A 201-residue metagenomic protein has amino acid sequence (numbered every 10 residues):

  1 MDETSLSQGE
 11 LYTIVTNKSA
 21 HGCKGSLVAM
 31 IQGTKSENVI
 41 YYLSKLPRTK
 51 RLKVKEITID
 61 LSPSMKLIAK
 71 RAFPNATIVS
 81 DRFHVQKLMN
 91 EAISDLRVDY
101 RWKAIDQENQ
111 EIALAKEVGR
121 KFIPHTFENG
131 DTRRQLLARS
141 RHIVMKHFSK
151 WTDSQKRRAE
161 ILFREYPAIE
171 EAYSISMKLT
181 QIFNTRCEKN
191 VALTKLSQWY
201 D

Functional and structural regions predicted by a protein language model:
M1-L6, T16: Two-metal-ion RNase H-like nuclease active-site motif
E3-S5, T34-K35, L61-P63: Short, flexible loop/turn elements at secondary-structure junctions
T4, A29, D81: Flexible, active-site-adjacent loop/turn segments at secondary-structure boundaries
Q8-E10, K18-K24, S44, T49-N75 (+3 more regions): Acidic/histidine-rich catalytic cores and adjacent linkers of DNA breakage/strand-transfer/modification proteins
E10-V15, G33-S36: Short low-complexity stretches enriched in small and charged residues
T13-I14, N90-R101: Short, surface-exposed amphipathic charged segments that create phosphate/polyanion-binding patches used for binding
S26-K50: Active-site beta-loop-alpha junctions of metal-dependent nucleic acid enzymes, especially the RNase H-like/DDE
